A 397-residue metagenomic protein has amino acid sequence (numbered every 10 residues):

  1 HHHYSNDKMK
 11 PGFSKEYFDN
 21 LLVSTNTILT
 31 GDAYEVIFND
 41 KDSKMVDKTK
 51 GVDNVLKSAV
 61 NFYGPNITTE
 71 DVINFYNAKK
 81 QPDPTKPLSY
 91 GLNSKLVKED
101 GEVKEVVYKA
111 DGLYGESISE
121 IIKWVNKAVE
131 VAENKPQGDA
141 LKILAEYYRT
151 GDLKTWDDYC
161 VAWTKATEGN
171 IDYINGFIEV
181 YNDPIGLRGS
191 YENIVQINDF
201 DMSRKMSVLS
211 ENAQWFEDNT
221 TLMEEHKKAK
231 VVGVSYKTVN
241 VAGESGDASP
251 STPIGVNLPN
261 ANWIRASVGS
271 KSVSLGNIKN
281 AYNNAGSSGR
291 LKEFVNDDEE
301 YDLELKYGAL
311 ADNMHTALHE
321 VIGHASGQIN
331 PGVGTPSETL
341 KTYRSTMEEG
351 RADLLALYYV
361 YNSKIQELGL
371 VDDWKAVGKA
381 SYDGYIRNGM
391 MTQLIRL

Functional and structural regions predicted by a protein language model:
H2-V97, G101-D302, G308: Contiguous, non-catalytic segments that form substrate-binding/exosite surfaces or channel walls
G112, L305-G308, D312, T339-T346: Short, solvent-exposed segments of well-ordered alpha helices
N134, S345-N362: An active-site-proximal "capping" alpha-helix that borders the catalytic cofactor pocket
T150-T155, H324, N388-R396: Secretory-pathway/luminal and periplasmic proteins that interact with or process carbohydrate-rich
A309-I322: Short alpha-helix carrying the canonical HExxH Zn2+-binding catalytic motif
V321-V333, Y359, S363: Catalytic Zn2+-binding segment of zinc metalloproteases
G327-G350: Post-HEXXH active-site segment of zinc metalloproteases
L357-L397: Long, well-structured alpha-helical subdomains associated with metal-dependent extracellular/ecto-lumenal hydrolases
